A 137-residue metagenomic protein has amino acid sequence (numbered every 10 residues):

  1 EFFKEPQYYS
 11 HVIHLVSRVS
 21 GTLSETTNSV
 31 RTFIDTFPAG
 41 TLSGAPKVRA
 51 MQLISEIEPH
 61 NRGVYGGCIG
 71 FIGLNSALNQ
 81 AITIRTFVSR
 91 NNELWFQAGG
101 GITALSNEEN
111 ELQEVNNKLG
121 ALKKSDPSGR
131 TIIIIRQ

Functional and structural regions predicted by a protein language model:
E1-H14: Metal-dependent phosphodiester-processing active-site neighborhood
H11-R136: Conserved hydrophobic core element of enzyme catalytic domains
